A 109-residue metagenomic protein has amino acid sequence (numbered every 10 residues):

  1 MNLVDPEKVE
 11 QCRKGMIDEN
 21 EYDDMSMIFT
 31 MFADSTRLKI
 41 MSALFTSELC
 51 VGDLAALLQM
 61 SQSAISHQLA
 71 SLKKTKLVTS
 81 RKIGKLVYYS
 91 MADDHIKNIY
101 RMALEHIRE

Functional and structural regions predicted by a protein language model:
M1-F32: N-terminal leader segment of winged-helix/HTH proteins
D24, S90-E109: Conserved segment of winged-helix/HTH DNA-binding domains
S35, F45-G52: Short capping segments at the starts of secondary-structure elements
I40, L54-A56: A short acidic, leucine-rich amphipathic alpha-helix
C50-G52, S63, A70: Residues within helix-turn-helix
A56, H67, K73-K74: Alpha-helical residues within the helix-turn-helix
S61-A64, A92: Helix-turn-helix DNA-binding motif, specifically the short coil turn and the N-cap/start of the second
K73-I83: Beta-hairpin "wing" of winged helix-turn-helix
